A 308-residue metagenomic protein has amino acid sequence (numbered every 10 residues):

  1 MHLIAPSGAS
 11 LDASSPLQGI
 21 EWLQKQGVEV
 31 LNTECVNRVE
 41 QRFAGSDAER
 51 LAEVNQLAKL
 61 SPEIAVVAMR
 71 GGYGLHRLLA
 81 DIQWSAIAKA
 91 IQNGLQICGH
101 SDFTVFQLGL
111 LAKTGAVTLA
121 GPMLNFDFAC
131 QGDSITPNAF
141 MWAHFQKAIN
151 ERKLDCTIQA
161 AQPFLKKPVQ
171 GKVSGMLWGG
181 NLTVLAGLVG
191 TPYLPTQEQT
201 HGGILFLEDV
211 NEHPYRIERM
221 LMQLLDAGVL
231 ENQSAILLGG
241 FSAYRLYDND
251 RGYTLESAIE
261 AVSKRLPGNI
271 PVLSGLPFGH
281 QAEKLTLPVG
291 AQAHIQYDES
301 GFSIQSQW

Functional and structural regions predicted by a protein language model:
M1-P62: ATP/NTP phosphate-donor binding region
S10-P16, K172-E208: Conserved beta-alpha junction segments in alpha/beta enzyme cores
P62-E63, A88-Q96, A116, Q233-S234 (+1 more regions): A short helix->loop->beta-strand "cap" motif at the edges of active sites that frequently abuts
A65-H76, A80-D81, H100: N-terminal glycine-rich "phosphate-gripper" loop used for MgATP/nucleotide binding and carboxylate activation
W84-G109, V117-L124: Short, acidic/small-residue loops that bind anionic groups at enzyme active sites
G115-V184: Conserved anion/nucleotide-ligand pocket segment
T196-L255: Internal helical hairpin/lid segments
L238-W308: ATP/nucleoside-binding phosphotransfer catalytic cores, i.e., glycine-rich phosphate-binding loops
